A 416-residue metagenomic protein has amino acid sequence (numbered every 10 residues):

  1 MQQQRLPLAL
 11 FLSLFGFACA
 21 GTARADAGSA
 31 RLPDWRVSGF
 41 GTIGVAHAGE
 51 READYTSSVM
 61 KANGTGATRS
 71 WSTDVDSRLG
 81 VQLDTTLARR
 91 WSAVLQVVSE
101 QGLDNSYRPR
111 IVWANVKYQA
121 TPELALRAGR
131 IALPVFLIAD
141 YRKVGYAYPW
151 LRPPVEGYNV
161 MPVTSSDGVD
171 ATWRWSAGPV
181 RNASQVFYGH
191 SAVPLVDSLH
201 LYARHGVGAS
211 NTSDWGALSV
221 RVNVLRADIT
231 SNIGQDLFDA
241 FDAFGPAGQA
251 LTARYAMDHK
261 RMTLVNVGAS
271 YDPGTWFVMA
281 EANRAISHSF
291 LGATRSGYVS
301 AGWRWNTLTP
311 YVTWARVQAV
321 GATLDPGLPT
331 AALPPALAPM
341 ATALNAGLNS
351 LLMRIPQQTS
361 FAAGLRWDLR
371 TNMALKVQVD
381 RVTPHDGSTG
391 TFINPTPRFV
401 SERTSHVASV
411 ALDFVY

Functional and structural regions predicted by a protein language model:
M1-L10: Bacterial N-terminal signal peptides that target proteins for export
A9-A18: Bacterial N-terminal signal peptides
C19-A25: Sec/Tat signal peptide C-region and signal peptidase I cleavage site
G28, G66-W71, Q101-N105, G157-P162 (+5 more regions): Outer-membrane beta-barrel domain signature
S29-K61, H406-A408: Transmembrane beta-strand segments of Gram-negative outer membrane beta-barrel proteins
L32-F40, G44-A48, R69-P194, A203-V207 (+3 more regions): Outer membrane beta-barrel
E50, D239-Y416: Outer-membrane beta-barrel pore domains
R51-S58, D140-Y146, D325-T330: Short, flexible, mixed-charge acidic loops at enzyme active sites
